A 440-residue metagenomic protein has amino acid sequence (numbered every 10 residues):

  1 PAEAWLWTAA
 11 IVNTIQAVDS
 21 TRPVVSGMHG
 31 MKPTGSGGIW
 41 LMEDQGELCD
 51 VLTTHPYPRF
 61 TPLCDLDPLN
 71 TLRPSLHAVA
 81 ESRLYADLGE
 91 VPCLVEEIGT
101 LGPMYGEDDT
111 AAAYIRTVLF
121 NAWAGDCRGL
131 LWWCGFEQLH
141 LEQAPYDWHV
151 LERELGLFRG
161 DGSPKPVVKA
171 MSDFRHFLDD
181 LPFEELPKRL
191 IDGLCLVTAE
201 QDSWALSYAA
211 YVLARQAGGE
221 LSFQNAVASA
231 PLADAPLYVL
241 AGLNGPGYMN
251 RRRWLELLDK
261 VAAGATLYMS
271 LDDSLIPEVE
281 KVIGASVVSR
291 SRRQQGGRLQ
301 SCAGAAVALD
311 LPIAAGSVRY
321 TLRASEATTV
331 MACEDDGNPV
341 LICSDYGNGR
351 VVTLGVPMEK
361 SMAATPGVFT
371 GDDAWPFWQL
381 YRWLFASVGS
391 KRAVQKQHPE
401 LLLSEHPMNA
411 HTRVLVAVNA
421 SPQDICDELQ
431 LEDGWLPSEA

Functional and structural regions predicted by a protein language model:
P1-A2, V25, K188-L194: Active-site groove signature of glycoside hydrolases
P1-V18, Y105-A113: Active-site cleft segment of glycoside hydrolase catalytic domains centered on the general acid/base Glu
A10-N13, A17, T21-M28, K32-M104 (+1 more regions): Glycoside hydrolase catalytic-domain groove-lining segments
I15, L52, Y85, E97 (+5 more regions): Conserved, mostly hydrophobic/aromatic
I98, P103-M104, T110-V150, M171: Substrate-binding cleft of secreted/luminal carbohydrate-active enzymes
W133-D192: Aromatic-rich peripheral "rim/lid" segments of glycoside hydrolase catalytic domains that contact and position glycan
L213-D234: A short, well-structured beta->alpha microelement
G245-A440: A conserved amphipathic helix/loop scaffold that creates a polar/acidic microenvironment used either to coordinate
